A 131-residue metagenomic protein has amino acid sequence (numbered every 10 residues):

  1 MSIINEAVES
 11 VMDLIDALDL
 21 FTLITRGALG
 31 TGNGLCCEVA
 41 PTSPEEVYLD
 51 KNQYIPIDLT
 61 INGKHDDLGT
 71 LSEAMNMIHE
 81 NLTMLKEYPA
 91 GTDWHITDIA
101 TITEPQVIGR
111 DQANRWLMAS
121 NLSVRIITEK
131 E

Functional and structural regions predicted by a protein language model:
M1-L23, P41-E131: Charged, amphipathic alpha-helical segments and their flanking helix caps
L23-T31: Short acidic low-complexity segments
G30-N33, K51-Q53: A short, polar/charged loop/turn motif at coil->beta-strand junctions and beta-hairpin connectors
G32-T42: A short, hydrophobic beta-strand-centered structural micro-motif
